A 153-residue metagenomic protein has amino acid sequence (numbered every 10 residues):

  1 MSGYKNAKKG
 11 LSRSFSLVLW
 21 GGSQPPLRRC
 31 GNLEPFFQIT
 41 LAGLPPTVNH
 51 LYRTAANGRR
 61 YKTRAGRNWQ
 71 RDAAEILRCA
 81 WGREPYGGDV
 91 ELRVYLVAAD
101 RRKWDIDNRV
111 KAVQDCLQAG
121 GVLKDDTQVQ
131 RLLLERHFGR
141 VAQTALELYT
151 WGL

Functional and structural regions predicted by a protein language model:
S2-L153: Acidic, proline/glycine-enriched N-terminal capping motif
